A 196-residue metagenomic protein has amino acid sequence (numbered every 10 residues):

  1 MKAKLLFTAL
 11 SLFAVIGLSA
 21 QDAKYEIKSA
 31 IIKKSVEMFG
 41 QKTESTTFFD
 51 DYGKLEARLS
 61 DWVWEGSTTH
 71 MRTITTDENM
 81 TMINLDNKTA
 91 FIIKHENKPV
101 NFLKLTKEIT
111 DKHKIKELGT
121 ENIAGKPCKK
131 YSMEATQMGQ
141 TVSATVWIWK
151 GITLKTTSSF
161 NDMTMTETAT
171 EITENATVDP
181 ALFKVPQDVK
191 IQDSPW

Functional and structural regions predicted by a protein language model:
M1-A23: Bacterial Sec-dependent N-terminal signal peptides
D22-W196: Extended soluble regions of mature proteins
